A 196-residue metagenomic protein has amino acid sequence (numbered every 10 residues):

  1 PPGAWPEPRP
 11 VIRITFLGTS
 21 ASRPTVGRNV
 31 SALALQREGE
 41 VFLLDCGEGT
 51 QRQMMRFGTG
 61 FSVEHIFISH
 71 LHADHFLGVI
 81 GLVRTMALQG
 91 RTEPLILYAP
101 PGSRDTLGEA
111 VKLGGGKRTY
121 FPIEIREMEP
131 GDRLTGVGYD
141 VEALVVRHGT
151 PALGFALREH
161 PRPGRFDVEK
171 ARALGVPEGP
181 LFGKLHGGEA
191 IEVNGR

Functional and structural regions predicted by a protein language model:
P1-G3: Intrinsic disorder/low-complexity segments
W5-P8, A34, M128-R196: Metal-dependent phosphodiesterase/nuclease catalytic metal-binding core
E7-T59, T92-P94, F155-L157, P163-G164: Conserved beta-strand hairpin/beta-sheet module of binuclear metal-dependent hydrolase folds, prominently
R9-P10, F61, F121, V137-Y139: Structured loop/turn residues at beta-strand edges in well-structured enzyme cores
T15, Y98, E124-E129, E142-L144: General small-molecule cofactor/ligand-binding pocket signal
R23, D74-H75, D132, G149: Active-site environment of divalent metal-dependent phosphoester hydrolases
E40, E48-Y98, E127-E129: Active-site metal-binding motif and surrounding structural segment of the metallo-beta-lactamase
R91-E127: Active-site neighborhood of divalent metal-dependent phosphoester bond hydrolases
